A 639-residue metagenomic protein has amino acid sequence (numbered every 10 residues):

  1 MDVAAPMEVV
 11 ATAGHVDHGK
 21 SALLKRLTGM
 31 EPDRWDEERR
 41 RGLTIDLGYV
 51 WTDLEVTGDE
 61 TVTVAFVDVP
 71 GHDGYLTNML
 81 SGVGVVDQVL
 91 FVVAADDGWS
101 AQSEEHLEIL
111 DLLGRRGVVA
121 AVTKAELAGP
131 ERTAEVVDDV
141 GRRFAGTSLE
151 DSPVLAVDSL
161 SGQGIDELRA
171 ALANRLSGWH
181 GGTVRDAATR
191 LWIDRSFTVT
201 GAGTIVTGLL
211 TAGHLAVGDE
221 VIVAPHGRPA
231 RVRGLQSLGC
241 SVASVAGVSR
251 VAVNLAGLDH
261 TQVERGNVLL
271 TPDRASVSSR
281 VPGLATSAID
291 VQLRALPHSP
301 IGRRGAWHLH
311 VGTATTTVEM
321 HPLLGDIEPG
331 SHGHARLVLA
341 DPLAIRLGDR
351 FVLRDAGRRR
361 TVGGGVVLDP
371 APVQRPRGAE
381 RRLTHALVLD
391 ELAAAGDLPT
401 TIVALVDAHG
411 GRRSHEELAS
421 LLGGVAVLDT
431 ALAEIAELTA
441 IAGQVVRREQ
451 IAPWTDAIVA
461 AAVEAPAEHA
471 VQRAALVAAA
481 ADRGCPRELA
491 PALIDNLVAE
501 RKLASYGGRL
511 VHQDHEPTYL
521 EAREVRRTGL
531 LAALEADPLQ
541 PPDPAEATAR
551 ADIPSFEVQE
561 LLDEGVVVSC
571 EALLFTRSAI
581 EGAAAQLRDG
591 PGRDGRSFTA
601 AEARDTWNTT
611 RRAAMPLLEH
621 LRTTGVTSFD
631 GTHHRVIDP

Functional and structural regions predicted by a protein language model:
M1-V69: Conserved G1/Walker A P-loop phosphate-binding module
D2, A125, R142-P297: Conserved catalytic-core segments of large NTP-driven translation/proteostasis enzymes
V10-G14, H18-R26, G74-M79, G98-A101 (+1 more regions): P-loop/Walker A NTP-binding module and the surrounding RecA-like catalytic core of P-loop NTPases
V62, V69-G74, V83-E135: Conserved Switch II/interswitch segment of TRAFAC-class P-loop GTPases
H72-D73, D96-S100, R115, K124-G129 (+6 more regions): Conserved nucleotide-binding/hydrolysis micro-motifs of P-loop NTPases
A94-D96, V118-E135, L155-Q163, L168 (+6 more regions): G-domain G4 guanine-recognition motif of GTPases
E220-A394, P491: Beta-strand/loop-dominated core regions that host nucleotide or nucleotide-derived cofactor-binding catalytic loops
P229, A371-P639: C-terminal non-catalytic scaffold/interaction domains in large multidomain proteins
